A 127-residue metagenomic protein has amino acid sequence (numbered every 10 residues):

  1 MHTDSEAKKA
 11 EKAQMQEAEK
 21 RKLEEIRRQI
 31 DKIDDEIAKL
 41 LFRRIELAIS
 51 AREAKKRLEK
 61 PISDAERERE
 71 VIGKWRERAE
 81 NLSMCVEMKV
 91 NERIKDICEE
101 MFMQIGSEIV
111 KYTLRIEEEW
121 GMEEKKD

Functional and structural regions predicted by a protein language model:
H2-D127: Domain-level signature for soluble enzymes in the chorismate/prephenate branch of the shikimate pathway
